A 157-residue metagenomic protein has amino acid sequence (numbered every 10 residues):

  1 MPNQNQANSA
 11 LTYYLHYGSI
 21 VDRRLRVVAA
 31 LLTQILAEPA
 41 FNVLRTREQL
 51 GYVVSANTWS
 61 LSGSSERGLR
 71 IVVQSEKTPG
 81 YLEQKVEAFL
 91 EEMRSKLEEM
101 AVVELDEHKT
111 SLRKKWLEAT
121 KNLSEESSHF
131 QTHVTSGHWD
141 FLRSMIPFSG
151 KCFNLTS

Functional and structural regions predicted by a protein language model:
M1-P2: Short, surface-exposed beta-strand/loop micro-motifs that present aromatic residues
Q6-A30, V43-S157: M16 family metallopeptidases and their MPP-like homologs
L36-A40: Short Ser/Thr-interspersed hydrophobic loop/turn segments at strand-loop and sheet-helix junctions that line or gate
